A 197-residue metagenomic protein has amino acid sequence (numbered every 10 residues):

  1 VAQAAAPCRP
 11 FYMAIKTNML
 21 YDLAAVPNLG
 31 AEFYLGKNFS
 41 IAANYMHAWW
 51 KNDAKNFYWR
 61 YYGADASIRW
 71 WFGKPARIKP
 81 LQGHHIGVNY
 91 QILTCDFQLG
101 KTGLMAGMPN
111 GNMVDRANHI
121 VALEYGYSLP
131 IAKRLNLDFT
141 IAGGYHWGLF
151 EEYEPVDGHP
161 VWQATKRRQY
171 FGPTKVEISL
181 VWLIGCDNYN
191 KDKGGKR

Functional and structural regions predicted by a protein language model:
A4-F11, N38, G73-G83, I131-L137 (+1 more regions): Short loop/turn motifs that connect adjacent beta-strands in outer-membrane beta-barrel proteins
R9-A24, S40-D53: Transmembrane beta-strand segments that form the barrel wall of outer-membrane beta-barrel proteins
F11-A14, L104-G111, H159-T165: Extracytoplasmic loops and strand-loop junctions of Gram-negative outer membrane beta-barrel proteins
Y12, A24, Y61, N118-I120 (+1 more regions): Membrane-spanning beta-strands of outer-membrane beta-barrel proteins
K16-L20, A42-M46, G87-Q91, T140-A142 (+2 more regions): Transmembrane beta-strands of outer-membrane beta-barrel proteins
F33-L135: Gram-negative (and chloroplast) outer-membrane scaffold detector with strong preference for beta-barrel transmembrane
A48-W50, Q91-F97, G144-F150, L183-D187: Structural signature of outer-membrane beta-barrel domains
D65-W70, Y170-R197: Outer-membrane beta-barrel "beta-signal"
